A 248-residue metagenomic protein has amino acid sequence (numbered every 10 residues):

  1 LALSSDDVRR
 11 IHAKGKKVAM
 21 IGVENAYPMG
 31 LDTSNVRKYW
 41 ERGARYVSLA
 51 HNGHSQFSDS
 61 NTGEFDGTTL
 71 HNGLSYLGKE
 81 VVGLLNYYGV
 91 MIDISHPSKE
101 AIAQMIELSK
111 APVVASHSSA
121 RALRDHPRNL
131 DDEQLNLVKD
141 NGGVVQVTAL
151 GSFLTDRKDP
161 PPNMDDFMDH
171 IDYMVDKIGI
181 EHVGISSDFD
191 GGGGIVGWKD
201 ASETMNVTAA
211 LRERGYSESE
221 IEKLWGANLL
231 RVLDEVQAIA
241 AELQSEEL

Functional and structural regions predicted by a protein language model:
L1-T33, N52, S58, T62-N72 (+1 more regions): A metal-dependent hydrolase metal-coordination microenvironment
S4, G22-A26, N52-H54, V90 (+4 more regions): Active-site beta-loop-alpha junctions enriched in small/polar residues
S4, G43, I92, H117 (+3 more regions): Conserved, mostly hydrophobic/aromatic
L31-E41, R45, G63-V114, P127-G142 (+1 more regions): Histidine/acidic residue-rich metal-binding segments in metalloenzymes
R45-N52, D140-V147, V183-S187: Non-cysteine beta-strand/loop elements that form the S-adenosyl-L-methionine
G142-L154, K158-D159: A conserved active-site cap/scaffold subdomain adjacent to cofactor or substrate pockets
T148-A149, K177-A201: Short acidic/histidine-rich active-site segments
K199-L248: Mid-to-C-terminal alpha-helical segments outside catalytic/metal-binding sites
